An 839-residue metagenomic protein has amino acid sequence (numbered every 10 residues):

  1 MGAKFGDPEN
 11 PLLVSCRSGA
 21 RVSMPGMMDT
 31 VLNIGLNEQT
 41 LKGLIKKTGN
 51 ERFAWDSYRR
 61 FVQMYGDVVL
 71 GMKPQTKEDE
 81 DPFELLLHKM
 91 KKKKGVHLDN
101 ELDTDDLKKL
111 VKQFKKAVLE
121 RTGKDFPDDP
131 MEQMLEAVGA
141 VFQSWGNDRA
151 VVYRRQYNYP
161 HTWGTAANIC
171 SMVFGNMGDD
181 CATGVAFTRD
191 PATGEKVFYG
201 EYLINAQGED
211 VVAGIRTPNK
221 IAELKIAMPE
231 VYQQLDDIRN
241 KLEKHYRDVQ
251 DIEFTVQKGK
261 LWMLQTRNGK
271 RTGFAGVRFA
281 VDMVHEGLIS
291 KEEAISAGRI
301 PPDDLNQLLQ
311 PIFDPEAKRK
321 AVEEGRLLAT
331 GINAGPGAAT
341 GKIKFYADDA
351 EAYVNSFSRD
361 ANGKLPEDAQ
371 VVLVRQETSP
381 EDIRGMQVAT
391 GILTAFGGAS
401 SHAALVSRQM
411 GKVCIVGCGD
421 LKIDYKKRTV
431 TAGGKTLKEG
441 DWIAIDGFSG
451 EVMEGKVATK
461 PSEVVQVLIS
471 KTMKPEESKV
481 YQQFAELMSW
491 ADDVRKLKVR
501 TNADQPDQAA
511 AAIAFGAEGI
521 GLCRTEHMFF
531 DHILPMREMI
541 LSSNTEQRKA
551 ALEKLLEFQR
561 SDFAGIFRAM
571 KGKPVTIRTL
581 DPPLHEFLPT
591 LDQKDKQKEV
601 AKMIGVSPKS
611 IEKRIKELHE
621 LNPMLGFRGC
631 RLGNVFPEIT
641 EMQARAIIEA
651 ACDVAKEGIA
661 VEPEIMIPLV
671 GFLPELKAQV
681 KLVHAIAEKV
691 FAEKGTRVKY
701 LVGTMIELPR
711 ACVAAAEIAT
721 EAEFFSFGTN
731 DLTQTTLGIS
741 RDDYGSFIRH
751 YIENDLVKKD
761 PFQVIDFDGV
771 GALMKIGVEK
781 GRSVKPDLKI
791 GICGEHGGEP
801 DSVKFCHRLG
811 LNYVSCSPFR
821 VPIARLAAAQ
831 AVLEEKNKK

Functional and structural regions predicted by a protein language model:
M1-D7, V430-G434, K656, E688-R697: Short mixed-charge
M1-R326, E351, S358-D360, K364-V372 (+13 more regions): Nucleotide/phosphate-binding sheet-loop regions of phosphoryl- and nucleotidyl-transfer enzymes
K260-W262, S379-Q387, G391, A399-L405 (+7 more regions): Glycine-rich phosphate/ribose-binding loops and adjacent secondary-structure elements that form binding surfaces
L328-E381, A432-E486: Extended, non-globular alpha-helical segments
V374-Q376, A395, G417, N502 (+2 more regions): Structural motif
C418-G419, K456, T729, P818: Short secondary-structure boundary segments
V464-Q466, K471-K839: Conserved alpha/beta-domain cores
